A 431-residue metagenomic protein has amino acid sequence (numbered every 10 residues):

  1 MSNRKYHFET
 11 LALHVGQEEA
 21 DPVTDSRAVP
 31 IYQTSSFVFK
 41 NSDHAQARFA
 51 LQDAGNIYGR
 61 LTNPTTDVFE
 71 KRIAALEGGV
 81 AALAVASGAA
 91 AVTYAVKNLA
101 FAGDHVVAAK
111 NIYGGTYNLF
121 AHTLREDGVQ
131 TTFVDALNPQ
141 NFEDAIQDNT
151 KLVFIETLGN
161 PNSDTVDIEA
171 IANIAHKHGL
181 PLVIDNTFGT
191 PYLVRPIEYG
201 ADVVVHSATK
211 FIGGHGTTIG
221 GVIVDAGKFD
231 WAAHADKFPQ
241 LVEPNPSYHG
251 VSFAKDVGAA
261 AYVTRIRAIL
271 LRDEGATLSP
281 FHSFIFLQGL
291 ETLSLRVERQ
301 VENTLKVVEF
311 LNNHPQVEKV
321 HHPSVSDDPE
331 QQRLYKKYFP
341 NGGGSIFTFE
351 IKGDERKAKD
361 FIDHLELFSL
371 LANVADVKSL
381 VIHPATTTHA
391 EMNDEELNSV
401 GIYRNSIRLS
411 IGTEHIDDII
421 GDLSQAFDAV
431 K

Functional and structural regions predicted by a protein language model:
S2, A121, Q130, D148 (+3 more regions): PLP-dependent enzyme catalytic core of the Aspartate aminotransferase-like
S2-N3, G16-A20, A82-N313: Conserved PLP-enzyme active-site core in the AAT-like
S2-N63, K71-R72: N-terminal "arm"/small-domain region of PLP-dependent enzymes with the aminotransferase-like
N41-A90, G115-T123: Conserved N-terminal alpha-helix of the aminotransferase class I/II PLP-enzyme fold
V153, G221-I223, V320, F347 (+1 more regions): Well-ordered beta-strand positions enriched in small/hydrophobic/aromatic, beta-favoring residues
L158, T187-G189, V325, K352 (+1 more regions): Active-site beta-loop-alpha junctions enriched in small/polar residues
V224, T348-E350, S410-G412: Short hydrophobic/aromatic beta-strand micro-patches that form the beta-sheet surface supporting nucleotide- or nucleic
E274-T277, F281-S283, Q288-T292, V297-R299 (+3 more regions): Conserved small-domain helix->loop->beta segment predominantly found in fold-type I
